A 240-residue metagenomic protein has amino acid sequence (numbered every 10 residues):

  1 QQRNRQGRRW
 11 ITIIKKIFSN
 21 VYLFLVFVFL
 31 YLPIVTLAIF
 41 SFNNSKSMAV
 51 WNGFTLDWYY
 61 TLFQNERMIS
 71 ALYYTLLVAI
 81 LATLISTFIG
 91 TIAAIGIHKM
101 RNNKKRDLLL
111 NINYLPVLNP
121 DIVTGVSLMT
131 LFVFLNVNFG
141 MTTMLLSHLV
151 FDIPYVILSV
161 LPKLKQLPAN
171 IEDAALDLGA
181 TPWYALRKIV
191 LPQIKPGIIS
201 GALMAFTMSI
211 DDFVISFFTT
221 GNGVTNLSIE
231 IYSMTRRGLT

Functional and structural regions predicted by a protein language model:
Q1, R8-K16, I80-N113, T130 (+1 more regions): Transmembrane-helix boundary motif in ABC transporter permease subunits
Q1-T36: N-terminal signal-anchor/first transmembrane alpha helix
I13, W58-R67, I210-T240: Interhelical loop and adjacent transmembrane-helix boundary motif in polytopic membrane transport permeases
Y22, F27-I34, I157-V160, P168-A169 (+1 more regions): Transmembrane alpha-helices
L32-E66, F217-N222: Short membrane-interfacial helix/loop motifs at transmembrane-helix boundaries
L32-V35, I39, F88-I92, V126 (+6 more regions): Membrane-embedded alpha-helices of multi-pass transport/permease systems
S47, L56, I122-F151, W183 (+1 more regions): Membrane-interfacial helix termini and adjacent extracytoplasmic/periplasmic loops of multi-pass transporters
I69, Y73, L77-I89, A93 (+4 more regions): Hydrophobic alpha-helical transmembrane segments of multipass integral membrane proteins, especially permease/channel
